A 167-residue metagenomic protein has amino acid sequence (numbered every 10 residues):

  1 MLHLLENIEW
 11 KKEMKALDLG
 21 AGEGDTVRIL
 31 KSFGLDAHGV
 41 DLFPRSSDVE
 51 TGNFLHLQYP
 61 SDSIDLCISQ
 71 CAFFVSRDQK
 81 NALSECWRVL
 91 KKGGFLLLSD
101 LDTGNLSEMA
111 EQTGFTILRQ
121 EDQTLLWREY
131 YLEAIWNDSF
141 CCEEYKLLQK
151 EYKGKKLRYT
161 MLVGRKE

Functional and structural regions predicted by a protein language model:
M1-K12: Conserved alpha-helix/loop element of class I SAM-dependent methyltransferases that forms part of the SAM/SAH-binding
L17-H56: Class I SAM-dependent methyltransferase SAM/SAH-binding core
L55-C67: A short acidic, Gly/Pro-enriched loop at the edge of an enzyme's catalytic core that lines a small-molecule cofactor
L66-D78: A short SAM/SAH-binding and catalytic strip from SAM-dependent methyltransferases
K80-K92: A short glycine-rich, Lys/Arg-flanked "PGG" loop and its adjoining helix->strand segment in the class I
G94-D100: Conserved beta-strand signature within the Rossmann-like core of class I S-adenosyl-L-methionine
T103-T113: Short alpha-helix
E121-E167: Conserved Class I S-adenosyl-L-methionine
